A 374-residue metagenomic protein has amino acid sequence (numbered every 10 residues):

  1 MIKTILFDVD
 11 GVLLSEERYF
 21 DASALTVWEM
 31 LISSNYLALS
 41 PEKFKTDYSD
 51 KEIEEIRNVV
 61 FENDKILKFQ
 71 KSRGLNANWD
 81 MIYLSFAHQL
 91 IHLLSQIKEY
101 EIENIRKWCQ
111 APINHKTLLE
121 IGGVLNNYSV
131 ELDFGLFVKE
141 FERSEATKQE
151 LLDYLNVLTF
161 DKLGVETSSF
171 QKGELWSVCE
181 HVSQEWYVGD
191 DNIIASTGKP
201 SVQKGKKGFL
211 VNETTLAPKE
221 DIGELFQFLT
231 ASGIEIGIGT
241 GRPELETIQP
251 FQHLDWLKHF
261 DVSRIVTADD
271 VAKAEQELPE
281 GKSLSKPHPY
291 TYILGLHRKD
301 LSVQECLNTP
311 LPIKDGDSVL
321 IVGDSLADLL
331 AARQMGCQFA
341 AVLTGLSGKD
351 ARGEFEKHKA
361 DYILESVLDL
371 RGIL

Functional and structural regions predicted by a protein language model:
M1-F61, D80-Y83: Active-site neighborhood of HAD-like aspartate-dependent phosphohydrolases
L6, R143-D153, F160, G164-V165 (+6 more regions): Short, acidic loop-to-helix structural element flanking the phosphoryl-transfer center in phosphate-processing enzymes
R18, R242-P243, P287, D324 (+2 more regions): Short beta->alpha linker loops
F44-W186: Non-catalytic, alpha-helical, charged scaffold/linker segments that couple or flank catalytic or architectural cores
K204-K206, L210-V211, T215-G223, G237 (+1 more regions): Substrate-recognition "cap/lid" segment bordering the active-site pocket of phosphatases
F226-T230, L296, L329-Q334: Surface-exposed amphipathic alpha-helices with a cationic face
G241, S318-Y362: Acidic, Mg2+-coordinating phosphoryl-transfer loop and its flanking beta/alpha structural elements, shared across
V266-T267, D361-D369: Short acidic-hydrophobic, aromatic-tinged amphipathic segments that line or gate anion-handling sites
